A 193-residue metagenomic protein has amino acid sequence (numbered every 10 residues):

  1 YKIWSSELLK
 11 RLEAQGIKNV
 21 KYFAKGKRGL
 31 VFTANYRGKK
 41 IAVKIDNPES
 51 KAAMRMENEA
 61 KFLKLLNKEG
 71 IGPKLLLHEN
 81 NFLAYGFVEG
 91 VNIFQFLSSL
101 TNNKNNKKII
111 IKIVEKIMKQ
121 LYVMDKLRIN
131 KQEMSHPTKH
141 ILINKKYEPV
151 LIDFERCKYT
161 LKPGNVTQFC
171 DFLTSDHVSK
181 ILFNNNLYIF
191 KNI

Functional and structural regions predicted by a protein language model:
Y1-K18, V166, N185-I193: Regulatory N- and C-terminal appendages and interdomain linkers associated with kinase/kinase-like NTP transferase
S5-R11, G16-N58, K64: ATP-binding glycine-rich loop module of kinase domains
T33-R37, G86-F87, I143-K145: Active-site beta-strand termini and strand-to-loop segments that position acidic
K61-L75: Structural motif at the C-terminus of the N-lobe alphaC helix and the adjacent alphaC-beta4 loop of the Hanks-type
I71-E115: Conserved structural core of kinase catalytic domains
K119-Q132: Protein kinase catalytic-loop region centered on the HRD/HxD motif
K131-E133, N144-I193: C-lobe/activation-segment region of protein kinase-like
P137-I143: Hydrophobic residue at the +6 position relative to the catalytic HRD Asp in the kinase catalytic loop
